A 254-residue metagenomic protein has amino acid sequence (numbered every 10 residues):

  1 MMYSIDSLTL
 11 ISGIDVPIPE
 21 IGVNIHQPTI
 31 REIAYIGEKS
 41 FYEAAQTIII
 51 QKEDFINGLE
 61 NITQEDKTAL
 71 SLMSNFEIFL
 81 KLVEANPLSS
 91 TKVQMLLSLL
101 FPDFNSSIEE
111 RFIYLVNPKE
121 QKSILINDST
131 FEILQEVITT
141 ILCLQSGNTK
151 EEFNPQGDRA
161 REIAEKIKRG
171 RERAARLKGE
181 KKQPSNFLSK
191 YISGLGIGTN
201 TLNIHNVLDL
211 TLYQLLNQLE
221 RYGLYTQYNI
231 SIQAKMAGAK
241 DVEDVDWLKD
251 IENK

Functional and structural regions predicted by a protein language model:
M1-L70, T139-I232: An amphipathic, hydrophobic-aromatic interaction surface with interspersed Lys/Arg that forms lipid/phosphate-bearing
M1-M2, M73, M95, M236: Detector for methionine-enriched segments
T29, T130, T211-L212, E243-W247: General structural signal for secondary-structure boundaries
E32, E38, E43-K122: N-terminal leader/propeptide segments of preproteins
E84-K181, S185: Hydrophobic, aromatic-lined core segments that form the binding pocket/scaffold for planar heteroaromatic ligands
P102-D103, R221, N253: A structural signal for alpha-helix termini and helix-coil/disorder junctions
L134, F187-Y191, E243-D244: Alpha-helical structural motif
K235-K254: Long, intrinsically disordered, low-complexity Ser/Thr/Pro-rich regulatory/activation regions of nuclear proteins
